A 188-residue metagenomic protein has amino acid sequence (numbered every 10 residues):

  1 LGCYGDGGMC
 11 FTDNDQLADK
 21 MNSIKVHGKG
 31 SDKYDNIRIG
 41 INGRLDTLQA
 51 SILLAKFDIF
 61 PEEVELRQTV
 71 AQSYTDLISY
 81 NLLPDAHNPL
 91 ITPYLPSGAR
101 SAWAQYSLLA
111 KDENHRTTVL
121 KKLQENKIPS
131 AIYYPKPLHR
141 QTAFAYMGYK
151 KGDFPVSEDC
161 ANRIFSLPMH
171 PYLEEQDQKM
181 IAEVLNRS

Functional and structural regions predicted by a protein language model:
L1-C3: Solvent-exposed alpha-helices and their adjacent loops that cap or buttress functional pockets in soluble metabolic
G5-C10: Glycine-rich phosphate-binding loop of ATP-grasp-fold ATP-dependent ligases
D13-S188: PLP-dependent aminotransferase class I/II
